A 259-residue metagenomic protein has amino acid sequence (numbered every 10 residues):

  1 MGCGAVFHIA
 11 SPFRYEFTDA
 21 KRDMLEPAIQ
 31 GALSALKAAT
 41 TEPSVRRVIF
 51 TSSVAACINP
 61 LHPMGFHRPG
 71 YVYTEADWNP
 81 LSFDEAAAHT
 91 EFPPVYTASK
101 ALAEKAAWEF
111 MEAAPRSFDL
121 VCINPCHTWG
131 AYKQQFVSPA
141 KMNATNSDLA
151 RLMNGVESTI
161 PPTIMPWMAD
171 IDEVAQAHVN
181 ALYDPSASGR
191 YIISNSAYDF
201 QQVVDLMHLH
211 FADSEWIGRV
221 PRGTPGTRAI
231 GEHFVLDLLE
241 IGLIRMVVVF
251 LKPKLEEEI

Functional and structural regions predicted by a protein language model:
M1-Q30: NAD(P)H-binding glycine-rich loop region in Rossmannoid oxidoreductase-like domains and their noncatalytic homologs
P12, S53-E91: Active-site "gating" loop of Rossmann-like NAD(P)-dependent oxidoreductase/epimerase domains
N79-L120: Active-site Tyr-X1-5-Lys
F92-V95, A131-K141, T159-D172: Glycine-rich "substrate-gating" loop/helix at the edge of Rossmann-like oxidoreductase active sites
A114-S117, G130-N146, A181-Y191: Glycine/proline-rich active-site loop of Rossmann-fold NAD(P)-dependent oxidoreductases
D148-Y191: Alpha-helical substrate-binding/gating segment
A175-A229: Mid/C-terminal beta-alpha module of Rossmann-like enzyme folds, strongest in SDR-family dehydrogenases/epimerases
Y183, H210-I259: C-terminal amphipathic/interface module of NAD(P)-dependent oxidoreductases and related NAD-binding regulators
